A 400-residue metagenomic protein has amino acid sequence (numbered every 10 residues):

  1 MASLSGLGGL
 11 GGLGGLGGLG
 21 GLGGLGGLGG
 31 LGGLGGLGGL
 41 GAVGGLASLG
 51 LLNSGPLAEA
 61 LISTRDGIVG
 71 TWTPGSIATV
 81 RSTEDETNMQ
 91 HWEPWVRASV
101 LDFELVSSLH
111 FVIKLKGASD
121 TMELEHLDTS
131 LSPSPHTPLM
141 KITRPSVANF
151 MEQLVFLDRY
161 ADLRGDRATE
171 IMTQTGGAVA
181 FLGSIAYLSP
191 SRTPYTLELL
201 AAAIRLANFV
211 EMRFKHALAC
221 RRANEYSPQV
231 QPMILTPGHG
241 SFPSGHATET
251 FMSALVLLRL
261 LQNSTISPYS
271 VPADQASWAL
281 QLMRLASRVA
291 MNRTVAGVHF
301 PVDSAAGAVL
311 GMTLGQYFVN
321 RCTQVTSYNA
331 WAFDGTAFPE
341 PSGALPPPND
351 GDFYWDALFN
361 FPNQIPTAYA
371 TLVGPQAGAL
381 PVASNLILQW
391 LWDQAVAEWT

Functional and structural regions predicted by a protein language model:
M1-S189, P194-T196, R213-Y226: N-terminal transmembrane-helix/juxtamembrane module of multi-pass inner/ER membrane proteins
G177, Y195-L199, Q281, I387: Exposed alpha-helical structural elements
S191-A207: Interfacial segments of alpha-helical transmembrane regions
L200-A203, F214, D303: Generic structural signal marking isolated hydrophobic packing positions within regular secondary structure
H216, C220-T400: Membrane-embedded catalytic cores of phosphoryl/pyrophosphoryl-handling enzymes
